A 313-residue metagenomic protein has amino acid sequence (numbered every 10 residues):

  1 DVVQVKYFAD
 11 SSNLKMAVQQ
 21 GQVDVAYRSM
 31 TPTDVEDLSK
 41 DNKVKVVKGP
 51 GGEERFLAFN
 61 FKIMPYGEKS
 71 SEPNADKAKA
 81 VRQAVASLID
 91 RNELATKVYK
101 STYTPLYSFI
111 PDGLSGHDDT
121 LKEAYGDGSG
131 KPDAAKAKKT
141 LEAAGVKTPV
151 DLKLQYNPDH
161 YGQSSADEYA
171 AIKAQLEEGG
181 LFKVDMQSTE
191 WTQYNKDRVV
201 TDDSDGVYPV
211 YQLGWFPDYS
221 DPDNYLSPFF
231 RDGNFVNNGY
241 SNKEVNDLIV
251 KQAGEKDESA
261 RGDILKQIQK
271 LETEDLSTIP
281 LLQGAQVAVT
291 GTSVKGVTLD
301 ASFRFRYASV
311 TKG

Functional and structural regions predicted by a protein language model:
D1, L38-K79, S115-A135, V146 (+3 more regions): Short, solvent-exposed loop/beta-turn-alpha elements that line the ligand-binding surface or hinge of extracytoplasmic
D1, Q20, G52-Y107, V150-Y161 (+1 more regions): Alpha-helical secondary-structure segments
D1-D37: Ligand-site clamp/hinge motif
K6-Y7, T140-P217, F230, Q286: Ligand/substrate-recognition segments at binding pockets and active sites
S11, Y27-D34, R91, I110 (+2 more regions): Beta->alpha turn/N-cap motifs
V18-Q19, V98, R198-D203: Hydrophobic residues within well-ordered alpha-helices
V23-S29, S204-L213, P280: Paired acidic/hydrophobic, glycine-rich loop segments that form the ligand-binding mouth/hinge of periplasmic-binding
T104-A143, H160-D167: Structural transition elements
